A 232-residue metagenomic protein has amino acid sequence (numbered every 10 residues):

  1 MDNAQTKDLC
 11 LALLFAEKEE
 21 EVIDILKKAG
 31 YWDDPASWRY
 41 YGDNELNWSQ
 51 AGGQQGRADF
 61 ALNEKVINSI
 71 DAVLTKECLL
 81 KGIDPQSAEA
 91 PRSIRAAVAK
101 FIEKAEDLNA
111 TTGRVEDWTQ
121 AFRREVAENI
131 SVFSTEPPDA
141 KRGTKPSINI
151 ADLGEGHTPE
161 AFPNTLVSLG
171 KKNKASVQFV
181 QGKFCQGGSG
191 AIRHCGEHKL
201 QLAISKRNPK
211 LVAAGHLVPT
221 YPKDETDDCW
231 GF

Functional and structural regions predicted by a protein language model:
M1-G143, E160-V167: Bergerat-fold GHKL ATPase/HATPase_c domain
A51, T144, I148, A175-V177: Residue-level signal for the start and early helices of compact helical domains
L74-G82, P159, A175-Q178, L200-I204: Short, solvent-exposed secondary-structure capping/transition elements
S147, N164, V177-F232: GHKL-type ATPase core
D152: Acidic ATP/Mg2+-coordinating residue in the GHKL
E155-G156: Glycine-rich G1-box
L169-K172: General structural concept
